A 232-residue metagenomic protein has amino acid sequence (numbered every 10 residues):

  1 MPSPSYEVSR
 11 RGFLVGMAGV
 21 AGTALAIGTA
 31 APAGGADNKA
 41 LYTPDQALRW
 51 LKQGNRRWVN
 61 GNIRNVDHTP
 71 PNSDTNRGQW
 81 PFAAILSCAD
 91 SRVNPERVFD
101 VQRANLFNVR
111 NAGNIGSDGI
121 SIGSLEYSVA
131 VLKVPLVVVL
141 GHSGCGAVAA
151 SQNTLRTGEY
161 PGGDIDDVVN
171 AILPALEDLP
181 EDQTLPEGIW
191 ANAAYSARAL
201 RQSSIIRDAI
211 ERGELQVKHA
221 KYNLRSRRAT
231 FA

Functional and structural regions predicted by a protein language model:
M1-A21: N-terminal secretory signal peptides and thylakoid transit peptides that target proteins across membranes
S3, N62, N94-F99, A232: Short, glycine/acidic-enriched capping/hinge loops at junctions between secondary-structure elements
L14-G22, A36-G78, G113-V134, G146-A232: Divalent-metal-activated hydrolytic enzyme cores
G28-A31: N-terminal signal peptide c-region/cleavage motif recognized by signal peptidases
N65-A104: N-terminal short beta-loop-beta anion/metal-coordinating cradle
L86-C88, R110, V138-H142, K218-N223: Short beta-strand segments
A89-V93, N114-I115, S143-G146: Solvent-exposed loop/turn segments at secondary-structure junctions within structured extracellular/periplasmic domains
V101-G113, V131: Glycine/charged-rich beta-loop-alpha catalytic/anionic-binding loops adjacent to active sites
